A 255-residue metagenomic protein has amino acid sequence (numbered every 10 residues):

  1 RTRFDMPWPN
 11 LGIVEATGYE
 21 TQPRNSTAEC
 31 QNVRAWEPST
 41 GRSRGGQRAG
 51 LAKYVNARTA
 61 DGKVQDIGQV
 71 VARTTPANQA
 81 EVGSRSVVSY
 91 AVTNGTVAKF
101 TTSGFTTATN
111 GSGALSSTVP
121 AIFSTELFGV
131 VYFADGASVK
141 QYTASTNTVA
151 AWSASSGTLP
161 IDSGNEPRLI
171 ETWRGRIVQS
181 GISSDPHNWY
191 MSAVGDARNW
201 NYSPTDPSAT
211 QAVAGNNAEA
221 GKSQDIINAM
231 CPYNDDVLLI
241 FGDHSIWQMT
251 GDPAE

Functional and structural regions predicted by a protein language model:
R1-T106, S156, P160-Q248: N-terminal beta-propeller domains
K99, S103-T125: A broadly used, surface-exposed interaction patch
F100-T102, G136, A144, G251: Inter-blade boundary loops/turns of WD-repeat beta-propellers
G104-A108, T146-W152, S208-A209, A254-E255: Beta-strand initiation motifs
V119-P160: Hydrophobic or amphipathic alpha-helical targeting/insertion segments
A137-S138, S183-S184, P253: Acidic glycine-/aspartate-rich tracts in secreted/extracellular proteins
S145-T148, V194-N199, M249-E255: Short loop/turn segments immediately following beta-strands, especially the blade-tip and inter-blade linker loops
